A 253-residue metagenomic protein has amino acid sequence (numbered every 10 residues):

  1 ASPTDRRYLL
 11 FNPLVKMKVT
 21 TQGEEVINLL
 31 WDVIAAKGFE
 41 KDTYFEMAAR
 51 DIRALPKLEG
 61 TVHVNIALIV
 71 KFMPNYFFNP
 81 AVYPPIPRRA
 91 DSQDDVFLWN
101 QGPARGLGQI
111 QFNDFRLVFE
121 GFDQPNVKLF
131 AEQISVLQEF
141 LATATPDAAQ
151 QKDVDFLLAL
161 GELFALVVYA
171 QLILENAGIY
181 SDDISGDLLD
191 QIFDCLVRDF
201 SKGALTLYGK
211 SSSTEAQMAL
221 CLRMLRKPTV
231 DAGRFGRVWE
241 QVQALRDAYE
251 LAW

Functional and structural regions predicted by a protein language model:
A1-W253: Flavin-dependent oxidoreductase catalytic core characteristic of acyl-CoA dehydrogenase/oxidase-like enzymes
